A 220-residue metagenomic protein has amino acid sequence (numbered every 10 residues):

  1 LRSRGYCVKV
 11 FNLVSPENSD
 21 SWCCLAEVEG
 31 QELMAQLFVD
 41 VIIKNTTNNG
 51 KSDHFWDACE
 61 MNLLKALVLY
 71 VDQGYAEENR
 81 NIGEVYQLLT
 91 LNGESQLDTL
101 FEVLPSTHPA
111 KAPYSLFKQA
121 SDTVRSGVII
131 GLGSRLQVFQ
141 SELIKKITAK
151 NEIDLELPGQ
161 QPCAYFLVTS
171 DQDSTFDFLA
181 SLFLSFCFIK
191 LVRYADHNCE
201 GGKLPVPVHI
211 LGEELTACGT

Functional and structural regions predicted by a protein language model:
L1-T220: P-loop NTPase motor domains
